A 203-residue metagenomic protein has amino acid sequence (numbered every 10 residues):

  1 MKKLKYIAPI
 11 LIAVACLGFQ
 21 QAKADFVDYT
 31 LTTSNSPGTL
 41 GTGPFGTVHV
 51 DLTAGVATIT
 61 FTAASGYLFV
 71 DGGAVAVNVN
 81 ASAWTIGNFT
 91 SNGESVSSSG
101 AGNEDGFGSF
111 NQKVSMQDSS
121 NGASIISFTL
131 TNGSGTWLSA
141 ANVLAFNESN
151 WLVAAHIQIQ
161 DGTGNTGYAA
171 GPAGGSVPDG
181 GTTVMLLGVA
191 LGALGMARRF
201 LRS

Functional and structural regions predicted by a protein language model:
M1-A8: Bacterial N-terminal signal peptides that target proteins for export
P9-C16: Bacterial N-terminal signal peptides
F19-A24: Sec/Tat signal peptide C-region and signal peptidase I cleavage site
D25-S176: Helix-boundary and membrane-interface capping/anchor signal
P178-R198: A short, hydrophobic C-terminal helix/tail in secreted or cell-surface proteins
F200-S203: Short, charged juxtamembrane terminal tails flanking transmembrane helices
